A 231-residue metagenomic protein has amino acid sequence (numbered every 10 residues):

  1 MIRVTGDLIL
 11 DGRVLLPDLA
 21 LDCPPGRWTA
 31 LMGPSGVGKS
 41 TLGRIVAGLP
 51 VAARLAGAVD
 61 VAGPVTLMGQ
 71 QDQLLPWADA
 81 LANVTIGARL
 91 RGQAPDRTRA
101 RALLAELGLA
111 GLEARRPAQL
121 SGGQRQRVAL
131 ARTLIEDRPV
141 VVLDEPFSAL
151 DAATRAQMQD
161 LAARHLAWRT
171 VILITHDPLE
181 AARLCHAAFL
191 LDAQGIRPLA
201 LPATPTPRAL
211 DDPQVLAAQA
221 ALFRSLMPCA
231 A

Functional and structural regions predicted by a protein language model:
A78-L90: Q-loop/switch helix immediately C-terminal to the Walker
R97-L112: Conserved ABC ATPase "signature" region
R116-L120, Q124: Conserved ABC ATPase signature
L130: Hydrophobic anchor residue at the start of the ABC signature
I135-P139: A short, proline-enriched helix->beta-strand linker immediately N-terminal to the Walker B motif in ABC-type P-loop
R155-A167: Helical segment within the ABC ATPase nucleotide-binding domain
Q194-F223: Conserved beta-strand-loop-alpha-helix hinge in the C-terminal portion of ABC ATPase nucleotide-binding domains
